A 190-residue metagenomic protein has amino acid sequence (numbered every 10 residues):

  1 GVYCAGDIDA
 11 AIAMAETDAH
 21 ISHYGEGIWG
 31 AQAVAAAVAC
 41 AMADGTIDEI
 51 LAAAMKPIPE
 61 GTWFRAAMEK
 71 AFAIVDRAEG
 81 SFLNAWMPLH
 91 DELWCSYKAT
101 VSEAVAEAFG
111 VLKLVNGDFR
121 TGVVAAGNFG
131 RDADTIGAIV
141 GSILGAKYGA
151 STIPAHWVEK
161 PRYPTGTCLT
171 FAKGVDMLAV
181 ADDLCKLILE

Functional and structural regions predicted by a protein language model:
G1-I8, E16-S22, A35-G130: Accessory "access/gating" subregions that flank catalytic or transport cores
I8-A11, T152-P154: Short, well-structured active-site flanking segments
A10, M14, E26-W29: Glycine-rich phosphate-binding loop of actin/hexokinase-like ATP-binding domains
A13, E49-A52, A179-D182, K186: Replace "anionic and nucleotidyl ligands
S22-A43, E103, E107-I188: Catalytic phosphate/nucleotide-handling subdomain of diverse soluble enzymes
P57, G61-E79, T167-E190: Contiguous hydrophobic segments
